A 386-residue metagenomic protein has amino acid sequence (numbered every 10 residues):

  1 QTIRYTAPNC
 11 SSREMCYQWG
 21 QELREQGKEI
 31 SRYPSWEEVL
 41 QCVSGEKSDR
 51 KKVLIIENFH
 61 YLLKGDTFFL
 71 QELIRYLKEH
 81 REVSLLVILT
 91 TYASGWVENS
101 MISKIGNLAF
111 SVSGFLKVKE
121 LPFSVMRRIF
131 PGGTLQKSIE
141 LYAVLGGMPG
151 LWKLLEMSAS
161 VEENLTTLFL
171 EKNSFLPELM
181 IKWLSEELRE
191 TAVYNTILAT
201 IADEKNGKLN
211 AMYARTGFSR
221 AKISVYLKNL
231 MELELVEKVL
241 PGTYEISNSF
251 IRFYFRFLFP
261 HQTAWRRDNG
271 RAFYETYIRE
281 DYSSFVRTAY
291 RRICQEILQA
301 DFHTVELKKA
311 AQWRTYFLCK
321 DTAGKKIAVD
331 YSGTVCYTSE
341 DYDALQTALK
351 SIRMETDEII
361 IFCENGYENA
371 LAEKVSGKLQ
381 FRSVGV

Functional and structural regions predicted by a protein language model:
T2, M101-E120: A short helix-turn-beta junction within AAA+ P-loop NTPase domains corresponding to the substrate/partner-engaging
T2-I3, S12-I30, Q41-S44: Conserved NTP-binding/hydrolysis module of P-loop NTPases
V43-L73, A93-S94: Conserved P-loop NTPase "ATPase switch" module shared by AAA+ and STAND
N58, L89-W96, S100, M148 (+2 more regions): A short beta-strand-to-loop transition that corresponds to the Sensor-1 phosphate-sensing loop of AAA+ P-loop ATPases
Y61-G65, I74-I105: Sensor-1/coupling segment of RecA-like P-loop NTPase cores
V112-S138: Conserved small helical "lid"/interfacial subdomain of P-loop NTPases
L151, M157, E163-W313: Accessory nucleic acid-recognition modules appended to NTPase machines
S247-V386: A cross-kingdom feature that marks ATP-driven nucleic-acid transaction machinery
